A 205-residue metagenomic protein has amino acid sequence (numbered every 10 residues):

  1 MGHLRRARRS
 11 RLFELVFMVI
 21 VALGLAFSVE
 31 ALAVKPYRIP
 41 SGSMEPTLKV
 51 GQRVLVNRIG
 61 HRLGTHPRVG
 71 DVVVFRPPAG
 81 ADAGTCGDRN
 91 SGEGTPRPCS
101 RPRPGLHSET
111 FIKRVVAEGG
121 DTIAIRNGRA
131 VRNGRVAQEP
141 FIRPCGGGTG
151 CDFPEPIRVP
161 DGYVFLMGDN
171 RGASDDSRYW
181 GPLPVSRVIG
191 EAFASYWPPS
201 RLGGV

Functional and structural regions predicted by a protein language model:
G2-F13, S28, L32-R38, M44-V205: Soluble "head" domains of membrane/secretory-pathway proteins
